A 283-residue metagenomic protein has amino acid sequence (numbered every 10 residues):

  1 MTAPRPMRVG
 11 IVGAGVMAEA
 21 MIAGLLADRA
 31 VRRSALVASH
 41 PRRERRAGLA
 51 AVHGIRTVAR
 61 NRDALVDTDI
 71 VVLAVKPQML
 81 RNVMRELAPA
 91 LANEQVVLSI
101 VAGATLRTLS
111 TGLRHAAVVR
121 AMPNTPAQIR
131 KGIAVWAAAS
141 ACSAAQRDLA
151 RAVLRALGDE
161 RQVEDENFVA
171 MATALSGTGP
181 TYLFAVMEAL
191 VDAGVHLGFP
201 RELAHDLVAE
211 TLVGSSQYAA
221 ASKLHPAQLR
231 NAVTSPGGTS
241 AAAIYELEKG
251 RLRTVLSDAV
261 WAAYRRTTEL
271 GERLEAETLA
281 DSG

Functional and structural regions predicted by a protein language model:
M1-R60, V66, V195-L197: NAD(P)+-binding Rossmann beta1-loop-alpha1 motif at the extreme N-terminus of oxidoreductases
T2-A3, A209-G283: NAD(P)-dependent Rossmann-like dehydrogenase/reductase catalytic/cofactor-binding core
L36, R46, A64, R147 (+2 more regions): Small-residue helix-packing motif on alpha-helices
V37, R42-R43, V52-H53, N61-W136 (+1 more regions): Rossmann-like NAD(P)(H) cofactor-binding subdomain of soluble oxidoreductases
L109-A117, I133-M171, F184-A221: Internal alpha-helical scaffold of NAD(P)-dependent oxidoreductase catalytic cores
F168-A174, P226-N231: Short pre-catalytic strand/loop immediately N-terminal to key active-site residues, enriched for Gly-Thr
L175, M187, R273-A276: Catalytic, metal-anchored helix/loop core of enzyme active sites in primary metabolism
